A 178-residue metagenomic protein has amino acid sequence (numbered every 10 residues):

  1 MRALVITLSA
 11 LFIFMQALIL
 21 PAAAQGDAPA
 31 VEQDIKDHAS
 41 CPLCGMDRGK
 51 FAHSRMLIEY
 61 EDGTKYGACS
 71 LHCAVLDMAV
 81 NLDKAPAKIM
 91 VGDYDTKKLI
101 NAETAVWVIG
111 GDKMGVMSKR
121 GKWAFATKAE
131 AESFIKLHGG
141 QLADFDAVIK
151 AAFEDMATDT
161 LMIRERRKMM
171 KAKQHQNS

Functional and structural regions predicted by a protein language model:
M1-L4: Positively charged n-region of N-terminal signal peptides that target proteins for export
I6-F14: Hydrophobic helical h-region of N-terminal Sec-dependent signal peptides in bacterial secretory/periplasmic proteins
I13-A22: C-terminal segment of classical bacterial N-terminal signal peptides
Q25-D83: N-terminal secretory signal peptides
D37-A39, S54, T64, A87 (+3 more regions): Envelope-exposed proteins and targeting segments
K65-G111: Mid-chain, structured segments of secreted extracytoplasmic proteins
G92-D155: Thiol/selenol-based redox catalytic cores and closely related redox-interacting motifs
G139, D144-N177: N-terminal targeting pre-sequences for secretion and organelle import
